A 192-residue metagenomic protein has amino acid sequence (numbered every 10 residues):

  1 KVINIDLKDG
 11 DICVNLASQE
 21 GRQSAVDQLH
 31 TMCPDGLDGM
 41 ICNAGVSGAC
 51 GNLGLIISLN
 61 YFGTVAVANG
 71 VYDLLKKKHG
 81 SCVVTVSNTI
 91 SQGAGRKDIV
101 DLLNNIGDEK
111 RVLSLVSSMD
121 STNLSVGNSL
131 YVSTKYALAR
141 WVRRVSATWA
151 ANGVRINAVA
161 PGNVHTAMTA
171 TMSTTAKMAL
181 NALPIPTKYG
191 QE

Functional and structural regions predicted by a protein language model:
I5-G21, L29: Rossmann-fold cofactor-recognition segment
D11, I56-I57: A hydrophobic alpha-helix adjacent to the NAD(P)-binding/active-site core of NAD(P)-dependent oxidoreductases, strongly
Q28-C42, G48-C50, L75, H79-S81 (+1 more regions): A glycine-rich helix->loop->beta "capping" turn within Rossmann-like NAD(P)(H)-dependent oxidoreductase domains
I41, V84-V86, I156-V159, T169: Hydrophobic structural elements of the Rossmann-like NAD(P)H-binding subdomain that define the short-chain
V46-C50, G54, K76-A151, N163-T166: Catalytic loop of short-chain dehydrogenase/reductase
A160-T171, T175, L180-A182: Short, flexible catalytic-loop segment of classical short-chain dehydrogenase/reductase
P184-E192: A conserved structural motif in NAD(P)-dependent oxidoreductases
